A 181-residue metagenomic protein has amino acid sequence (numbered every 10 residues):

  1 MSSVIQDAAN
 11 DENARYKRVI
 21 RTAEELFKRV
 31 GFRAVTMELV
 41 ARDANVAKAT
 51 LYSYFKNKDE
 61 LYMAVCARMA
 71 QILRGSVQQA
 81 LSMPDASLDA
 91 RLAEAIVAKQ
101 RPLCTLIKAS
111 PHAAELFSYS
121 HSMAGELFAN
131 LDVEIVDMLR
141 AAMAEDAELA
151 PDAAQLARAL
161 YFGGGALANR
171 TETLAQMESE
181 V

Functional and structural regions predicted by a protein language model:
M1-A14, R18: N-terminal intrinsically disordered/low-complexity leader segments
A14-E25, R29, D43, E60-M83 (+5 more regions): Alpha-helical structural segments
A23, A44-F55: Short hydrophobic/aromatic patch on the recognition helix
L26, M37, K48: Helix-turn-helix DNA-binding elements, focusing on the entry/boundary residues of the two helices that contact DNA
F32-R42: Ser/Thr-centered, proline-biased regulatory motifs and S/T-rich low-complexity segments located at helix/coil boundaries
A34, N57-Y62: Short amphipathic alpha-helical segment with a characteristic S/N-K-E followed by hydrophobic residues
A90-E94, R101-E126, R158, N169: Amphipathic alpha-helical segments used for helix-helix packing
L131-L160: Hydrophobic alpha-helical bundle segments that form small-molecule/ligand-binding pockets
